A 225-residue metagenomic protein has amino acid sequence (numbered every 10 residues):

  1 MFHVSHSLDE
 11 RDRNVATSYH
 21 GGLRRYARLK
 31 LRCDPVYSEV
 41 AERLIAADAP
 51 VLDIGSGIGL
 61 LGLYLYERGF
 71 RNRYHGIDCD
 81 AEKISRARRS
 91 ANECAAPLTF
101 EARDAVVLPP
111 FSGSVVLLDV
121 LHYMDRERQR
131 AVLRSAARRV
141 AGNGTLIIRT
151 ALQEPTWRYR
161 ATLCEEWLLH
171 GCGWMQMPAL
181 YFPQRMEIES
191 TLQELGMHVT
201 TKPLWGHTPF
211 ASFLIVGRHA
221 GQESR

Functional and structural regions predicted by a protein language model:
M1-A49, I58-L108, E127-R128, I147-R225: Class I (Rossmann-like) S-adenosyl-L-methionine-dependent methyltransferase catalytic domain, capturing the SAM-binding
G55: Conserved S-adenosyl-L-methionine
G113: Conserved acidic residues
V116: A conserved beta-strand element that flanks and buttresses the S-adenosyl-L-methionine
D119-V120: Short catalytic micro-motifs in class I SAM-dependent methyltransferases
R130-G142: A short glycine-rich, Lys/Arg-flanked "PGG" loop and its adjoining helix->strand segment in the class I
